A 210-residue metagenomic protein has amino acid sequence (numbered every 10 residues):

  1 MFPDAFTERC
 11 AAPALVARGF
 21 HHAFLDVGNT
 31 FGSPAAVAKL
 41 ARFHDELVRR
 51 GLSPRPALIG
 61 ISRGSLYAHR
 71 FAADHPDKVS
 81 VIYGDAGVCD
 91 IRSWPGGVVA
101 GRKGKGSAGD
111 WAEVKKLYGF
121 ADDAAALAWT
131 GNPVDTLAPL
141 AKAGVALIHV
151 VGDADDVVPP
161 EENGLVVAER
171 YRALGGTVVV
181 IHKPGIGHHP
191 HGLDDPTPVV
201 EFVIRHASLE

Functional and structural regions predicted by a protein language model:
M1-A14: Short, surface-exposed "cap/lid" segments of acyl-processing enzymes
A12-G32: Conserved alpha/beta-hydrolase
F31-G51, R70: Alpha/beta-hydrolase active-site loop
G51-S62: Alpha/beta-hydrolase fold nucleophile elbow
G60-R70: Glycine-rich nucleophile elbow surrounding the catalytic serine of serine-hydrolase chemistry
R70-D122: Hydrolase active-site cap/lid region
G101-L165, E169: The feature captures the conserved acid-bearing segment of alpha/beta-hydrolase catalytic domains
V157, E161-E210: C-terminal catalytic histidine-bearing segment of alpha/beta-hydrolase fold enzymes
